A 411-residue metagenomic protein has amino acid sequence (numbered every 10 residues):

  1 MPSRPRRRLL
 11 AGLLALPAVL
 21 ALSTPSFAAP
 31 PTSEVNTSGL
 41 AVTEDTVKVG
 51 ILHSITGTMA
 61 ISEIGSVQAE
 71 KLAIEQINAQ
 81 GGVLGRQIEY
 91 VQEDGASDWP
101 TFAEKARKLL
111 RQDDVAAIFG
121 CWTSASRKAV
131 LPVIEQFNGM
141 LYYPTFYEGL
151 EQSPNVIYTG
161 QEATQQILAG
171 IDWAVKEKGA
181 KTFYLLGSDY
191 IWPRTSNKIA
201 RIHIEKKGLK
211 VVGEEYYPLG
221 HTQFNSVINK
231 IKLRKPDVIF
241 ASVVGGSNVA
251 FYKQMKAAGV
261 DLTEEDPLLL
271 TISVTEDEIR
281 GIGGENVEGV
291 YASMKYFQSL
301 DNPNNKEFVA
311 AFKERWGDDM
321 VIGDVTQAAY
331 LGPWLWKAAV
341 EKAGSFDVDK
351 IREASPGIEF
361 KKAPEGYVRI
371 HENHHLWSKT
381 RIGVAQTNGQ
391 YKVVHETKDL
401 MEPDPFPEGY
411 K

Functional and structural regions predicted by a protein language model:
P2-R4, L9-P17, F27-K411: Extracytosolic ligand-binding ectodomains
